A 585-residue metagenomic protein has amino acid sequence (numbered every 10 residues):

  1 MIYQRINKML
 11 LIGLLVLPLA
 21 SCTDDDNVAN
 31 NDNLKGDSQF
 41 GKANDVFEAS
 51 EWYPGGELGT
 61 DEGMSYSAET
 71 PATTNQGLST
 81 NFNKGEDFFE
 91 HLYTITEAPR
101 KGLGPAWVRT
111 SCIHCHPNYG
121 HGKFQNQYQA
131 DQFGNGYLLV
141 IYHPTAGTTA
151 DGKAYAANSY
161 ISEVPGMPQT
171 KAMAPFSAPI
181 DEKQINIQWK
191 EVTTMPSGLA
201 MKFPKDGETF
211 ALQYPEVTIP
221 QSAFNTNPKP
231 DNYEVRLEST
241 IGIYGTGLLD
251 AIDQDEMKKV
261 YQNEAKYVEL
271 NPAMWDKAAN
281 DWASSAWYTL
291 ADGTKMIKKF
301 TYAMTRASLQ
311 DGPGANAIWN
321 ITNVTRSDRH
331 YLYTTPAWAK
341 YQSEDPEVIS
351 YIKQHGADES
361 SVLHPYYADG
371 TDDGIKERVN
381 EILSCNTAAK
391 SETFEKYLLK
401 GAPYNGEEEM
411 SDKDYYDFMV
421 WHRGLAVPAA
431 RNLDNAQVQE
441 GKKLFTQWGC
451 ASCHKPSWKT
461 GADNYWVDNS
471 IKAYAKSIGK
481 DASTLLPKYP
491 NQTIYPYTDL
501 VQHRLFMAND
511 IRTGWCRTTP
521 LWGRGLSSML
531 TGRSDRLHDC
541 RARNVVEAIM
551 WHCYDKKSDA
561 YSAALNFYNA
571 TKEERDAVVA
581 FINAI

Functional and structural regions predicted by a protein language model:
I2-L10: Bacterial N-terminal signal peptides that target proteins for export
P18-S21: C-terminal motif of bacterial Sec signal peptides marking the signal peptidase cleavage site
D26-N83, L92-M419, R423-A436, L444-I585: Electron-transfer interface patches adjacent to heme c in soluble/periplasmic c-type cytochromes and di-/multiheme
